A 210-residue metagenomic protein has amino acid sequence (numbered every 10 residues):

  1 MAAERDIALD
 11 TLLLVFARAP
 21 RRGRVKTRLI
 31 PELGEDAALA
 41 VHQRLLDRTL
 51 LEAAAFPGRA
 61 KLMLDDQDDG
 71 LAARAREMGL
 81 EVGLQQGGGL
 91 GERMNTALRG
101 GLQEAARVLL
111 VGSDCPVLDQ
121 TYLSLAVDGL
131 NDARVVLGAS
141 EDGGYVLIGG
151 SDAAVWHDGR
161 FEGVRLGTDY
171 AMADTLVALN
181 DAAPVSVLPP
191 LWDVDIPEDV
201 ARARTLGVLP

Functional and structural regions predicted by a protein language model:
M1-R28: N-terminal nucleotide-binding beta1-loop-alpha1 segment
E4-D6, Y170-P210: Conserved alpha/beta core of the MobA/IspD/sugar-nucleotide pyrophosphorylase nucleotidyltransferase superfamily
A40-G58: A short, N-terminal amphipathic alpha-helix
G58-Q67: Short beta-strand/loop segment that forms part of the nucleotide-sugar
R74-R107, T168: Short phosphate-binding loop-to-helix
A106-D114: Short beta-strand-to-loop acidic/aromatic patch adjacent to the donor-nucleotide binding site
V117-Y145: Conserved donor-nucleotide/metal-binding helix-loop-beta segment in metal-dependent transferases, i.e., the alpha-helix
A154-L176: Short, glycine-/small-residue-rich phosphate/pyrophosphate-handling segment
